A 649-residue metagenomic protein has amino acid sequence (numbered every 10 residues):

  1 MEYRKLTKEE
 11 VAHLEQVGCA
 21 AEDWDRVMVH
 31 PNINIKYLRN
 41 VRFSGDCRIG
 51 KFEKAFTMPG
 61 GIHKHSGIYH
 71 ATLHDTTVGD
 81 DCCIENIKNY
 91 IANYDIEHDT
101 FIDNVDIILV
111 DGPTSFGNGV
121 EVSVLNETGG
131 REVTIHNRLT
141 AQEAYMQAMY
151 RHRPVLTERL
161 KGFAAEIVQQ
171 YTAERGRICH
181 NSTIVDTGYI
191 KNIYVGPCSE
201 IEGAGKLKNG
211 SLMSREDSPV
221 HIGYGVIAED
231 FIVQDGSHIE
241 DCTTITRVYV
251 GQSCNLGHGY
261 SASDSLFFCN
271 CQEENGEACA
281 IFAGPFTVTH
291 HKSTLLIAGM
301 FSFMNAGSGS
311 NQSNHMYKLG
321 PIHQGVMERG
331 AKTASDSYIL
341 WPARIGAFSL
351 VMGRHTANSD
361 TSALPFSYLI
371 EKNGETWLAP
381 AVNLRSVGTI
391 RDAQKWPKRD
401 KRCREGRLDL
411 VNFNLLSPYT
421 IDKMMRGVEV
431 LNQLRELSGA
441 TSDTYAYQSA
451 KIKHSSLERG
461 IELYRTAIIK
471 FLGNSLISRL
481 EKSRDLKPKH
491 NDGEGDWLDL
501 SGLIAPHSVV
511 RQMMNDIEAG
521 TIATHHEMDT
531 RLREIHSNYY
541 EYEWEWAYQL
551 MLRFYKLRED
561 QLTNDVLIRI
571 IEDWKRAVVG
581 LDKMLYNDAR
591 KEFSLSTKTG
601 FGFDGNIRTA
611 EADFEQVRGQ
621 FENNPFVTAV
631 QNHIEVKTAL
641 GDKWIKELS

Functional and structural regions predicted by a protein language model:
M1-E2: Basic/polar N-terminal segments that are highly enriched at the extreme N-terminus, encompassing both cleavable
K5-L6, A12-A21, V29-I68, T72 (+8 more regions): Glycine-rich hexapeptide-repeat left-handed beta-helix
L73, A173-G223, A228, T444-L457: Well-ordered, non-transmembrane segments within structured domains
N89-Y90, Y94-F101, D106-F116, V120-S123 (+9 more regions): Long, charge-dense tracts
V105, K372-S649: Long, compositionally biased intrinsically disordered regions
